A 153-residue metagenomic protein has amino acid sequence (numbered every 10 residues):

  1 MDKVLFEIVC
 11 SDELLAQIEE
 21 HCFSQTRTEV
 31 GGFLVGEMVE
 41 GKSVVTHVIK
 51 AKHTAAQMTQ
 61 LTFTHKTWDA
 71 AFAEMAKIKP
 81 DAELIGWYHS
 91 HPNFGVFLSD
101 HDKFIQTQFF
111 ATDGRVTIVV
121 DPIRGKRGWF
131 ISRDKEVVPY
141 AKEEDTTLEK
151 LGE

Functional and structural regions predicted by a protein language model:
M1-L84, N93-E153: Conserved beta-strand-loop surface patch within small alpha/beta domains used for substrate/adaptor or ligand engagement
